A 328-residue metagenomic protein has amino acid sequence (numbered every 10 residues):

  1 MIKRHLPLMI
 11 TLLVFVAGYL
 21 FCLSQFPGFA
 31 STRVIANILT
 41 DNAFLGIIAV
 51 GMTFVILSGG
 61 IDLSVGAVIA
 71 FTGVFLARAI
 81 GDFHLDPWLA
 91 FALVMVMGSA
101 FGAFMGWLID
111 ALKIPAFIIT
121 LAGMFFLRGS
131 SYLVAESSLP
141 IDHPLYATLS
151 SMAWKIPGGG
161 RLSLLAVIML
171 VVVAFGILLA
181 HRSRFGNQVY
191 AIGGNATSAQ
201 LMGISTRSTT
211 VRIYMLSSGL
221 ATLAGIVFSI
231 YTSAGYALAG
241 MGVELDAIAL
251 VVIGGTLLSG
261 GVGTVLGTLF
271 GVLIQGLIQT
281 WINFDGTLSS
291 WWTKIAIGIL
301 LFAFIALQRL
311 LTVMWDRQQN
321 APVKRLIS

Functional and structural regions predicted by a protein language model:
M1-A49, F83-L89, I204, R212 (+2 more regions): Membrane-interfacial amphipathic/re-entrant helices at transmembrane-helix boundaries
M1-V16, L20, A174, L201-S208 (+1 more regions): Cytosolic-side transmembrane-helix boundaries in multi-pass membrane proteins
L8-T11, A17, C22-L23, A153-A191 (+3 more regions): Alpha-helical transmembrane segments of multi-pass integral membrane proteins
Y19-F83, W107-I114, A249-V265, I299: Single transmembrane alpha-helix segments in multi-pass membrane proteins
H84-M124, F270-G271: Alpha-helical transmembrane segments within multi-pass membrane transporters and channels
L112, A116-S183, T209-V211, T232-G240 (+2 more regions): Transmembrane helix-bundle core of multi-pass membrane transporters and related energy-transducing complexes
A196-Q200, I204-L216: Amphipathic cytosolic juxtamembrane alpha-helices at the membrane-cytosol interface of multi-pass membrane transporters
A221, Y231-G298: Transmembrane alpha-helical segments in multi-pass inner-membrane proteins
